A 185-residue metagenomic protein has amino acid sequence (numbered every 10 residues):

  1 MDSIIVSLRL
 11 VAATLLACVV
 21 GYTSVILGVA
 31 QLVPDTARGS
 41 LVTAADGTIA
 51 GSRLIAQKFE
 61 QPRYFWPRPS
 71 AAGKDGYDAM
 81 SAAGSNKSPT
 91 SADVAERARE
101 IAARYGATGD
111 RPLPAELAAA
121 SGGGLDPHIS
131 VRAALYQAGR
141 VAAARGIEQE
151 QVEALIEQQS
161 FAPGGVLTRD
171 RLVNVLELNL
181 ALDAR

Functional and structural regions predicted by a protein language model:
D2, V6, A13-T14, L180: A broad, structural surface signal
D2, V6, V19, A30-Q137 (+3 more regions): Flexible, solvent-exposed loop/hinge segments and secondary-structure transition points
R9-G28: Hydrophobic membrane-insertion alpha-helices, especially the h-region of bacterial N-terminal signal peptides
R140-R185: Extracytoplasmic/periplasmic C-terminal soluble domains
